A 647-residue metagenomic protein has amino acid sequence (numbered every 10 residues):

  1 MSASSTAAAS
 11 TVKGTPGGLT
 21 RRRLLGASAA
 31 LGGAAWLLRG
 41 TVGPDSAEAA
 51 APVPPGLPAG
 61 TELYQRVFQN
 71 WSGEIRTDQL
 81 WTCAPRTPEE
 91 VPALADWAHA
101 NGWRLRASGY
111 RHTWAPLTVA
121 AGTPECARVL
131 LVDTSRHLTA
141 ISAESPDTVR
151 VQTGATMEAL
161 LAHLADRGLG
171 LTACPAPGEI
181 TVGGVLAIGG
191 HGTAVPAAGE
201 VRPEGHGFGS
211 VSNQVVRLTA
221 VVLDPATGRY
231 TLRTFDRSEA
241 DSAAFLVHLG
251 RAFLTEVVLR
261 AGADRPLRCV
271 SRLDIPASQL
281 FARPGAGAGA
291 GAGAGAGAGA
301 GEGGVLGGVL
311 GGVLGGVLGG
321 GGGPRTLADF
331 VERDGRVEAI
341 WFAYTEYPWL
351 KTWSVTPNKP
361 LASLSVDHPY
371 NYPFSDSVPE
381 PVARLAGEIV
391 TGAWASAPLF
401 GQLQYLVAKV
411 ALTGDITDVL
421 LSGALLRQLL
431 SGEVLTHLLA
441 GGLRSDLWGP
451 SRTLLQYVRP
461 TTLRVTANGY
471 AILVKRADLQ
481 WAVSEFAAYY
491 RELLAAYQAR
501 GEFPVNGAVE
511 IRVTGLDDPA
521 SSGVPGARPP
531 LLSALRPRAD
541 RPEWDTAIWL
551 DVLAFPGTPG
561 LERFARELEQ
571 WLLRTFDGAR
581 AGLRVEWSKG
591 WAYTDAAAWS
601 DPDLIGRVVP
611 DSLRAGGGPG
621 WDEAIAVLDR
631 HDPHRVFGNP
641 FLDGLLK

Functional and structural regions predicted by a protein language model:
T11-G32: N-terminal secretory signal peptides and thylakoid transit peptides that target proteins across membranes
G17, L38-R76: C-terminal segment of N-terminal export signals and the immediately downstream linker at the start of the mature
G73-A173: Glycine-rich N-terminal segment of FAD-binding domains in flavoprotein oxidoreductases, spanning the beta-loop-helix
R104-R106, G168-A176, T227-R233, L267-R268 (+2 more regions): Short secondary-structure capping/junction motifs at helix and strand boundaries
A115-L138, G192-P225, F253-V257: Structural signature of FAD isoalloxazine-binding scaffolds in flavoprotein oxidoreductases
G122-P124, V434-K647: Conserved glycine-rich FAD pyrophosphate-binding loop
V215-G507, R512-V513: C-terminal substrate-binding/cap subdomain adjacent to the FAD-binding core in PCMH-type and related FAD-linked
